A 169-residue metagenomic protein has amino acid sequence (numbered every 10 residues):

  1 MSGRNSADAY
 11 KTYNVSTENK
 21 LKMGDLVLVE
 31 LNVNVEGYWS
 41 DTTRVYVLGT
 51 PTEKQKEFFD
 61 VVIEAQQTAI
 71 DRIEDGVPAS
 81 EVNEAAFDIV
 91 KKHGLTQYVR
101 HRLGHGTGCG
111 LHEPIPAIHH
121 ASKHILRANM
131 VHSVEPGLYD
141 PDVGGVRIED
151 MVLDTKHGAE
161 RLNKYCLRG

Functional and structural regions predicted by a protein language model:
M1-G169: Active-site neighborhoods and metal-handling regions in enzymes and metal-associated proteins
